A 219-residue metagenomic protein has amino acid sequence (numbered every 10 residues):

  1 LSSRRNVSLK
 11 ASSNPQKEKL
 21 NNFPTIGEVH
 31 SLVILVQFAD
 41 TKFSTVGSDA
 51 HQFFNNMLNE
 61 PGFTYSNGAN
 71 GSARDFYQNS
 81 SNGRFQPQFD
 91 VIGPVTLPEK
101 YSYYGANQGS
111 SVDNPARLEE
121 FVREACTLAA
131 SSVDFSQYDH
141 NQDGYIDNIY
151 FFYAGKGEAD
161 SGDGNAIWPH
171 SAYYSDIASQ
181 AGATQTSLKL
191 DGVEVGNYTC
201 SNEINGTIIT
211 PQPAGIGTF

Functional and structural regions predicted by a protein language model:
L1-F219: Active-site-proximal segment of zinc-dependent metalloprotease catalytic domains
